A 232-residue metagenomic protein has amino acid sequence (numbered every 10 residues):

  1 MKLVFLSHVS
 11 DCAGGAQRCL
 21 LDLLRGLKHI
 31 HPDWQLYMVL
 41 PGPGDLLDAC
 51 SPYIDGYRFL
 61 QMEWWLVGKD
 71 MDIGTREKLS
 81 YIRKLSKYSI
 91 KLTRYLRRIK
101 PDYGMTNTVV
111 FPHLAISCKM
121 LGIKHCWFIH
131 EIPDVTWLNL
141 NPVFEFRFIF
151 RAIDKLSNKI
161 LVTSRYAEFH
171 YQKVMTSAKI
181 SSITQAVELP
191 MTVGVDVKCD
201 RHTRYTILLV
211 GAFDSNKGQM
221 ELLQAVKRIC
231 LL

Functional and structural regions predicted by a protein language model:
M1-K2, V193-T206, C230-L232: Nucleotide-sugar donor-binding and catalytic loop/hinge architecture of NDP-sugar-dependent glycosyltransferases
S7-G14, G26, I30-L79, A167-H170: N-terminal strand-loop element at the rim of the active site of nucleotide-sugar-dependent glycosyltransferases
H8-S10, V109, Q185, L209-S215: Conserved donor-binding loops in enzymes that form glycosidic bonds
G14-R25, Y205, A212-R228: A conserved mid-protein helix/loop that constitutes part of the nucleotide-sugar donor-binding site
L85, S89, Y103-I123: An aromatic- and histidine-rich active-site surface loop
S86-Y88, K124, P133-L156, L189: Nucleotide-sugar donor phosphate/pyrophosphate-binding loop at the beta->alpha transition of glycosyltransferases
G104, D154-R165: A short beta-strand/loop micro-motif in the catalytic core of glycosyltransferases that engages the nucleotide-sugar
Y166, A186: Carbohydrate-associated surface elements
